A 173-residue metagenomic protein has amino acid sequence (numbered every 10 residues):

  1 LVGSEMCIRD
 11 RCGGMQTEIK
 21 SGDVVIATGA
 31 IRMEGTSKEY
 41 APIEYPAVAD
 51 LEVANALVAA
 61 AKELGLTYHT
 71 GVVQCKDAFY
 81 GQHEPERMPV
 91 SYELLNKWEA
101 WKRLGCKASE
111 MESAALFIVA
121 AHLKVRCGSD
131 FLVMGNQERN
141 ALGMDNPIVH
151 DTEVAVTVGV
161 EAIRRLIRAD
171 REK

Functional and structural regions predicted by a protein language model:
L1-C7: Short, small-residue-biased leader/transition segments that mark boundaries at the very start of proteins
S4, R32-E34, C106, I163 (+1 more regions): Non-transmembrane, aqueous-exposed alpha-helical and coiled segments at domain scale
C12-T70: Phosphate/pyrophosphate-binding betaalpha-module
V48-R103: Active-site rim beta-loop-alpha module in soluble metabolic enzymes
A56-L64, V119, V158-A169: Generic non-transmembrane alpha-helical segments
A114-I148: Zn-dependent metallopeptidase/amidohydrolase metal-coordination segment
Q137-K173: His/Asp/Glu-rich mid-to-C-terminal helical/loop segments that flank catalytic regions of hydrolases
